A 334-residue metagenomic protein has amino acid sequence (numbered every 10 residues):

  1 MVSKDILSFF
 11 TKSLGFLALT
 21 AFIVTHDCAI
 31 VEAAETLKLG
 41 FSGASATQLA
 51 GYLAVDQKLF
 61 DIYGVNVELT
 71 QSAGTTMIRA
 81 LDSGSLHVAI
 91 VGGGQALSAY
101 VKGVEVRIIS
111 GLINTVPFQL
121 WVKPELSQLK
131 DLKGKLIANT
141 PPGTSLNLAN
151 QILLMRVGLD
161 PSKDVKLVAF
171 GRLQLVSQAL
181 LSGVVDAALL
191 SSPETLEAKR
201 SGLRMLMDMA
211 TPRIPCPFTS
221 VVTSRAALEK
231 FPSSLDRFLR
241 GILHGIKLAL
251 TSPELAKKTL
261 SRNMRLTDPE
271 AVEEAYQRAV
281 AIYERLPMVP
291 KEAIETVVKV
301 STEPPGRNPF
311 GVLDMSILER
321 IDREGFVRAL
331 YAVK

Functional and structural regions predicted by a protein language model:
V2-F16, H26-D27: Bacterial N-terminal signal peptides that target proteins for export
A21-I30: C-terminal segment of classical bacterial N-terminal signal peptides
A33-S162, K166-S182, D186-S192, R204-P215: Short, glycine-/small- and polar/acidic-enriched structural segments that line small-molecule recognition paths
F41, L112-V122, S201-F231, L235 (+3 more regions): Periplasmic-binding protein-like
Y52, L97, Q151, L196-K199 (+2 more regions): Predominant activation on well-ordered alpha-helical scaffold segments within soluble catalytic domains
G94-Q95, Q174-M264: Pocket-lining segment of extracytoplasmic ligand-binding domains
E229-N308: Secondary-structure end/capping motifs
K299-K334: Conserved C-terminal helix/tail region of periplasmic/extracytoplasmic solute-binding proteins
